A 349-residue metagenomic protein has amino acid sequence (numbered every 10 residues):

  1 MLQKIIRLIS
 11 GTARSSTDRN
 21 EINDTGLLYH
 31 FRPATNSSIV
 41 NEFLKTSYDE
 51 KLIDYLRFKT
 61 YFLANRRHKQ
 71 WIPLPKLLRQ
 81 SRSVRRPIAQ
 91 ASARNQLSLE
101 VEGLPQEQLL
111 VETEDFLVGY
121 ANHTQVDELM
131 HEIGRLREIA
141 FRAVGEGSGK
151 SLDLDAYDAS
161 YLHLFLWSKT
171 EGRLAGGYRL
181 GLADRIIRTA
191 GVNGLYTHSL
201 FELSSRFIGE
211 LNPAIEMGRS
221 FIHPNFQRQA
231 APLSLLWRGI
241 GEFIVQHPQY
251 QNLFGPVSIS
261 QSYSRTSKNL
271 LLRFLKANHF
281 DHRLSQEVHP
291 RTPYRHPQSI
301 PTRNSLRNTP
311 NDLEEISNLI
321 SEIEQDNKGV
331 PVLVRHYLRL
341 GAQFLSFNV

Functional and structural regions predicted by a protein language model:
M1-R86, P301-N308: Non-catalytic C-terminal accessory region of glycerolipid acyltransferases and related lyso-lipid remodeling enzymes
G11, E128, E138, G147-S151 (+2 more regions): Acyl-donor binding region in acyl/amide transferases
P33-T35, N122, R219-P224: Short, histidine-centered active-site or binding-site loop motifs used for metal coordination, general acid-base
F43-K45, S346-V349: Short, solvent-exposed helix-loop connector elements
N65-K69, P73, R142, E146 (+2 more regions): Intrinsically disordered or highly flexible coil/loop and linker segments, enriched in small and charged/polar residues
R82-A91, K169, I323-E324, V334: Intrinsically disordered, low-complexity linear regions
R82-T124: Conserved N-terminal entry element of GNAT/NAT acetyltransferase domains
L110-A159, H163-W167, R173-R179: Short amphipathic alpha-helix that is part of the acyltransferase structural core
